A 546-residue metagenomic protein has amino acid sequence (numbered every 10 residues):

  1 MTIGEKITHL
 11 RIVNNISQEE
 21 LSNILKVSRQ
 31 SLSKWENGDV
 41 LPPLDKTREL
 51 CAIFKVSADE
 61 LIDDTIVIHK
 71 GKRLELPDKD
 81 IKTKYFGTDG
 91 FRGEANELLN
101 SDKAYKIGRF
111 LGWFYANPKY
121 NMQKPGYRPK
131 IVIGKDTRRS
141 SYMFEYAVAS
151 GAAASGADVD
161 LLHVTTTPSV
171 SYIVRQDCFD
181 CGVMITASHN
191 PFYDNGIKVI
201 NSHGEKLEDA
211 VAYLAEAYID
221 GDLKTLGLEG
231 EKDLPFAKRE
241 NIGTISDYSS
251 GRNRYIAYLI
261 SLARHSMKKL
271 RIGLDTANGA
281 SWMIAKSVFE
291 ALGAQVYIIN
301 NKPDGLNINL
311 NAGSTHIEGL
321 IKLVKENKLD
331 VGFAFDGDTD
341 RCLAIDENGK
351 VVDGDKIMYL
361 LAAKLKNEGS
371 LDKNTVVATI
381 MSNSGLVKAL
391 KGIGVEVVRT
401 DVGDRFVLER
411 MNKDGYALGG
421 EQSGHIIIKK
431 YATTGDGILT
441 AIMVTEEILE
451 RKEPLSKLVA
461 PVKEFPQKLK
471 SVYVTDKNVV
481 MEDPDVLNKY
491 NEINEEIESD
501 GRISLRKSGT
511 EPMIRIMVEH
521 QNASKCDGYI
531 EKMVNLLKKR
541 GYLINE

Functional and structural regions predicted by a protein language model:
E5-I24: Short basic helix-loop element that most often maps to the first helix and adjoining turn of HTH DNA-binding modules
L25-L41, D63-I66: Recognition helix of helix-turn-helix/homeodomain-like DNA-binding domains that insert into the DNA major groove
K26, D45-E60: DNA major-groove recognition helix of helix-turn-helix/homeodomain DNA-binding modules
K72-S150, A154-S155, T244-I272, N478 (+1 more regions): An N-terminal, well-structured beta->alpha segment
E75-I81, E94, N195-N327: Gly/Ser/Thr-enriched, mixed-charge loops and adjacent short helices that form phosphate/oxyanion-binding elements
N117, N121, K130-D194, S287-I345: N-terminal small/polar loop signature for handling phosphorylated ligands or for N-terminal nucleophile
L162, A217-I256, S261, E347-G420 (+1 more regions): Proline/glycine-rich low-complexity loops and linkers
V331, E368-E546: Phosphate-binding and adjacent anionic-ligand microenvironments
